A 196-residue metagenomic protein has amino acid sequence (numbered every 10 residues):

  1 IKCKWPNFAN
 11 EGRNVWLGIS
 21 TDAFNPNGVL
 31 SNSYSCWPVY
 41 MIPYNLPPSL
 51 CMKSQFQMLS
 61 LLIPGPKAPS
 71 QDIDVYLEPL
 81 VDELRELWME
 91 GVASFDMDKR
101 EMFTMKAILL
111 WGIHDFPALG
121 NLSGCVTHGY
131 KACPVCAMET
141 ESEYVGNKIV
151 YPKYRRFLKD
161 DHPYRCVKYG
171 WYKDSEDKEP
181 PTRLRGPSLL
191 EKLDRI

Functional and structural regions predicted by a protein language model:
I1-I196: Domain-level cores of phosphate- or acyl-group-handling catalytic modules
